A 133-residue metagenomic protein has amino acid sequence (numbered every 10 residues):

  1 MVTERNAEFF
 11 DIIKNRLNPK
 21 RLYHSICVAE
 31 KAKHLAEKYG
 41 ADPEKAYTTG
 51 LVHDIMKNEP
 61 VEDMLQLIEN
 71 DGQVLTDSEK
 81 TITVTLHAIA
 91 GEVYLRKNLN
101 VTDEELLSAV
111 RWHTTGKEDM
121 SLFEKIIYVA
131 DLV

Functional and structural regions predicted by a protein language model:
T3-E4: Non-catalytic terminal extensions that flank enzyme cores
E8-N15, L35-V133: Divalent metal-dependent catalytic cores for phosphoryl transfer on phosphate-bearing substrates
H24: N-terminal glycine-rich anion-binding loops that anchor highly charged ligand groups
